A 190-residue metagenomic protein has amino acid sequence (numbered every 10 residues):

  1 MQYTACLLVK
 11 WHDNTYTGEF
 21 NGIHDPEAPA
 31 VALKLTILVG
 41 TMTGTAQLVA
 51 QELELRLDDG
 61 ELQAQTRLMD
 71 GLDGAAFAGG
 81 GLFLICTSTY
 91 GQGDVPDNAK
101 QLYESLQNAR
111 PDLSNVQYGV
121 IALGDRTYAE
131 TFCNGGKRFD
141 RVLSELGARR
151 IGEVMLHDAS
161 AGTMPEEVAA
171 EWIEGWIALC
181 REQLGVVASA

Functional and structural regions predicted by a protein language model:
C6-L8, G18, G22-K34, G44-L48 (+2 more regions): FMN-binding flavodoxin-like domain, especially the glycine-rich phosphate-binding loop
N14-Y16: Compositionally biased low-complexity segments enriched in histidine and/or tyrosine
L35, V39: Local sequence-structure signature of Cys/Sec-based thiol-disulfide redox active-site neighborhoods
E52-L53, A76: N-terminal pre-domain and mature-chain start segments
E61-G74: A short, well-structured beta->alpha microelement
